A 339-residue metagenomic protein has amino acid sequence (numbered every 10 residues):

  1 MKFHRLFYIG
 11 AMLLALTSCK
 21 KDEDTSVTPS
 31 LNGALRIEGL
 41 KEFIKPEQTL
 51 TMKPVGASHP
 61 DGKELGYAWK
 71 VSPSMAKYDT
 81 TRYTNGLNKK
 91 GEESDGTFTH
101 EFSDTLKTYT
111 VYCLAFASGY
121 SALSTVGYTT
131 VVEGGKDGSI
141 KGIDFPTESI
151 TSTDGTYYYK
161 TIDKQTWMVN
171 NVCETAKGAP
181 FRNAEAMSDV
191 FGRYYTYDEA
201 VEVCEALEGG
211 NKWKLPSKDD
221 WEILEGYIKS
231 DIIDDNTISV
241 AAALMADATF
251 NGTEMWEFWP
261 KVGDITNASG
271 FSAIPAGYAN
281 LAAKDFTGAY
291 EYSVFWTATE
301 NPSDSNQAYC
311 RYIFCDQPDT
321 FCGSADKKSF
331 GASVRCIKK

Functional and structural regions predicted by a protein language model:
A11-K41, G119-A122, V126-E148, C336: Bacterial Sec-dependent N-terminal signal peptides
E42-Q48: Short, solvent-exposed loop/linker segments at the N-terminal edge of repeated beta-sheet extracellular domains
K53-D61: Acidic, Ser/Thr
G66-W69: Short beta-strand elements bearing conserved aromatic residues within extracellular beta-rich modules
P73-H100: Surface-exposed, flexible coil segments in extracellular/virion-facing regions
F102-T108: Surface-exposed, short loops/turns at beta-strand junctions within beta-sandwich domains
G135-K339: Conserved positions within compact, well-structured domain cores
